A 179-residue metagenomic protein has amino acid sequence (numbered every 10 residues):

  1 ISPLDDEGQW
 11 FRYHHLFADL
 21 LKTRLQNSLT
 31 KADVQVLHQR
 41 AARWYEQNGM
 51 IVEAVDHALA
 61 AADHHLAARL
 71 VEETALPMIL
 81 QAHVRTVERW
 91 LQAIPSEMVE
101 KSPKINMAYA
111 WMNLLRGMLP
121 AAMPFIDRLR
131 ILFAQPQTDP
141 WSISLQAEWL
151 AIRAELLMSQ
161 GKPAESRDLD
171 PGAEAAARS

Functional and structural regions predicted by a protein language model:
I1-R24, V36-Q39: C-terminal boundary/linker of central alpha/beta nucleotide-binding cores
P3-L4, V55, A68, L169: Residue-level detector of family-conserved "landmark" positions at structurally sensitive sites
D6, S28-A32, A134-P140: Short, glycine- and charge-enriched coil/turn segments that flank and shape catalytic ligand pockets
F17-D19, N27-L29, E155, A164: Residues that cap or initiate secondary-structure elements
D19, L76, I131: Active-site micro-motifs of SAM-dependent methyltransferase domains
Q26-R116, A121-F125: Extended alpha-helical scaffolding segments used for macromolecular assembly and cargo binding
S96-S179: Internal alpha-solenoid helical repeat scaffolds
